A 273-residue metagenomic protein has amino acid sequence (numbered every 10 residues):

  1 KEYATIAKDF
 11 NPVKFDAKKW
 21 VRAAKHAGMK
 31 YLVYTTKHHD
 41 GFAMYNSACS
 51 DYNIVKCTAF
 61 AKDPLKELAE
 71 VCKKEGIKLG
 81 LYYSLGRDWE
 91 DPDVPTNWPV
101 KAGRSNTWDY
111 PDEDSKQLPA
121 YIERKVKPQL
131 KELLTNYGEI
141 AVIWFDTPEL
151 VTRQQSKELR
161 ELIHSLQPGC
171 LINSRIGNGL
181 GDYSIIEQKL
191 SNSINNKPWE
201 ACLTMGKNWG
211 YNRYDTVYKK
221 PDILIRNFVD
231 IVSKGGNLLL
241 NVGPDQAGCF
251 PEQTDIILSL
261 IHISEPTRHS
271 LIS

Functional and structural regions predicted by a protein language model:
K1-S264, R268-S270: Mature catalytic domains of secreted/periplasmic carbohydrate-active enzymes
